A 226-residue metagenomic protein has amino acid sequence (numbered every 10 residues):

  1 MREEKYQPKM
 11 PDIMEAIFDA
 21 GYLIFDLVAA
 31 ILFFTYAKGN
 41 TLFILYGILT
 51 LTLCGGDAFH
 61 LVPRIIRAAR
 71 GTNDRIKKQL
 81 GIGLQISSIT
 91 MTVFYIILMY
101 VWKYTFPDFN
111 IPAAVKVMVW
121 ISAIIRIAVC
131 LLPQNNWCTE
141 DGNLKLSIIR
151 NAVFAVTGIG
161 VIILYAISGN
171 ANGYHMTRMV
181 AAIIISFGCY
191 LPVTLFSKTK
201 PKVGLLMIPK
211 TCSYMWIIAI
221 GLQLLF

Functional and structural regions predicted by a protein language model:
M1-K9: Short, Lys/Arg-rich, polar N-terminal cytosolic tail immediately upstream of the first transmembrane signal-anchor
E15-A29, T35-A113, L205-I208, M215: Early transmembrane hairpin module of multi-pass membrane proteins
L27-T35, L98-Y100, I127-N136, A152-Y174 (+1 more regions): Alpha-helical transmembrane segments in multipass membrane proteins, preferentially the mid-helix core
L42-Y46, F106-W120, A166-A182: Transmembrane helix-loop-helix
I48-I66, S122-I125, A181-T194: Hydrophobic alpha-helical transmembrane segments of multi-pass membrane proteins
N73-L84, N110-V115, T139-R150, Y174-M179 (+1 more regions): Non-cytosolic membrane-interface motifs at loop->transmembrane helix junctions
I89-G160: Membrane-proximal helix-loop-helix units in multi-pass membrane proteins
A219-F226: Juxtamembrane boundary at the C-terminal end of a transmembrane helix
